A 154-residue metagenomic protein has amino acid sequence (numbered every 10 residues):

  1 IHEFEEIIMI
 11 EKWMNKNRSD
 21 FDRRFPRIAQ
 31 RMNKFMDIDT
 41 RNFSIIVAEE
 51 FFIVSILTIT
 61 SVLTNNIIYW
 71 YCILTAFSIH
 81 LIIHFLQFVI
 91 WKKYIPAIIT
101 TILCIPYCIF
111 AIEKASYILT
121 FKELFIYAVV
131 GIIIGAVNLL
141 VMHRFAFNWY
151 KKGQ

Functional and structural regions predicted by a protein language model:
I1-I8, S78-F88, G135-N148: Transmembrane alpha-helical segments that form the membrane-embedded catalytic/substrate-channel core of multi-pass
H2, I28-A48, Q87-W91: Membrane interfacial helix-start motif at the N-side
I7-F35, W149-Q154: Cytosolic, membrane-interface loops and tails of multi-pass inner-membrane proteins
R41-T60, L103-I109: Core segments of transmembrane alpha-helices that mediate helix-helix packing or line hydrophobic substrate/ligand
V62-I67, F85-I95, Y117-K122: Membrane-interface helix caps and helix-loop-helix hairpins in membrane proteins
N65-T75: Structural signature of hydrophobic alpha-helical transmembrane segments
T75-H84, I95-A115: Hydrophobic alpha-helical membrane segments
I109-Q154: Terminal transmembrane helical module of multi-pass membrane proteins
